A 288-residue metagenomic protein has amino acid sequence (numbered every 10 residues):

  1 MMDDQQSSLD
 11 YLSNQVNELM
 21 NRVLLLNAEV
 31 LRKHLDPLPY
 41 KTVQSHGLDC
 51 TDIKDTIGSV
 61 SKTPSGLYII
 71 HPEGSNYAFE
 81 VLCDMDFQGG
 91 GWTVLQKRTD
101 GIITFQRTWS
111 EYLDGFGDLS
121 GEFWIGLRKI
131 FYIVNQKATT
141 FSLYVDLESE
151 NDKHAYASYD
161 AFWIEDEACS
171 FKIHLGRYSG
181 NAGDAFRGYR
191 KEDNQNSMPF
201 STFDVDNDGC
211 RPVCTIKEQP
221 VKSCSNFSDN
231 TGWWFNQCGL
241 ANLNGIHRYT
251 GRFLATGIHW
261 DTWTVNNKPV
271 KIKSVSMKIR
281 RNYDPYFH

Functional and structural regions predicted by a protein language model:
M1-Q88, D152, H288: Assembly "stalks" and propeptides
Q5-Q6, Q15, Q44, Q88 (+6 more regions): Residue-identity detector for glutamine
Y11, D36-T42, T51-T56, Q96 (+3 more regions): N-terminal start-of-chain detector that recognizes signal peptides and the immediate post-cleavage beginning
T51-K54, G66, R107, V145-D146 (+1 more regions): Short secondary-structure boundary micro-motifs
V60-V94, T99, R107, L119 (+3 more regions): Extracellular regions of mammalian proteins, primarily the fibronectin type-III
L113-H288: Beta-rich ligand-binding surfaces for carbohydrates and other polyanions
